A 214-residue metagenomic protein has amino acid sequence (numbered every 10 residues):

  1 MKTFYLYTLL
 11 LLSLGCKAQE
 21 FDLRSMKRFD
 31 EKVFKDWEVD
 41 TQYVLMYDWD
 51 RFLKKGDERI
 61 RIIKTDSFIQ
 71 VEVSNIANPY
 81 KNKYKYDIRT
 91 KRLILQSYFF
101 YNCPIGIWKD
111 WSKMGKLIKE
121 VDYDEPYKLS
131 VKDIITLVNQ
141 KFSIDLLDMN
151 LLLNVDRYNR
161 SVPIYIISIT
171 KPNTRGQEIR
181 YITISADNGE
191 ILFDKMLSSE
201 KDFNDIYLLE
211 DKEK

Functional and structural regions predicted by a protein language model:
M1-S25: Bacterial Sec-dependent N-terminal signal peptides
Q19-K214: Glycine/tyrosine- and acidic-biased, solvent-exposed loop/turn segments at the edges of beta-strands
